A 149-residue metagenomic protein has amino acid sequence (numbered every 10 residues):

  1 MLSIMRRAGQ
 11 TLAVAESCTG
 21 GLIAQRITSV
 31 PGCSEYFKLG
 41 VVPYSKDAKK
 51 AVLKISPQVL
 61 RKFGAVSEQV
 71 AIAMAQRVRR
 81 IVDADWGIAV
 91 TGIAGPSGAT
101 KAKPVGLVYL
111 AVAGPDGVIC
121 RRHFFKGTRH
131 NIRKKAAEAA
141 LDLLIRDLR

Functional and structural regions predicted by a protein language model:
M1-R149: Short alpha-helical segments enriched in small residues
